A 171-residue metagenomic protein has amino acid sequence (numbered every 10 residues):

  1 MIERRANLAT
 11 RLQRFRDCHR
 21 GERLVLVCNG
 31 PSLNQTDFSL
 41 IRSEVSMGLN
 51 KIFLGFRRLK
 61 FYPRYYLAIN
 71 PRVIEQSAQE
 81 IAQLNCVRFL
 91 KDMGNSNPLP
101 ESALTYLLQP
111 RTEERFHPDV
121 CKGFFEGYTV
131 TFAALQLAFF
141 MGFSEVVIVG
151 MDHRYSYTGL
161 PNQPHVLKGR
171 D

Functional and structural regions predicted by a protein language model:
M1-D171: Metal-ion/cofactor- or nucleotide/acyl-coenzyme-handling active-site neighborhoods
